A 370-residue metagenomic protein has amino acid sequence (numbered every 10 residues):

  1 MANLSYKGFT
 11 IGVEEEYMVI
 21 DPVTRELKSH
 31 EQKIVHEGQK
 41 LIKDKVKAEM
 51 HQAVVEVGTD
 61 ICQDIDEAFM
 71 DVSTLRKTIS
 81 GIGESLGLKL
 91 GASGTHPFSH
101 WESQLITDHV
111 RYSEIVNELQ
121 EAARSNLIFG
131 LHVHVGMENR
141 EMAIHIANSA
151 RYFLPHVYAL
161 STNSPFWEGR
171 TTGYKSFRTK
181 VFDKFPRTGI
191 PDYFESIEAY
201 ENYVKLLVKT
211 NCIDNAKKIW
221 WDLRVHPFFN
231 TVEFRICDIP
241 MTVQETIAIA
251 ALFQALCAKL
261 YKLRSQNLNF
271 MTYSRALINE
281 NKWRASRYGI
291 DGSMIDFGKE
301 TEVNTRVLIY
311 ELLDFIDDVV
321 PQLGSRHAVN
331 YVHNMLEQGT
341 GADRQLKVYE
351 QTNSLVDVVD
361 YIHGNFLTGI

Functional and structural regions predicted by a protein language model:
M1-L86, I115, F182-I370: C-terminal accessory/tail domains of diverse enzymes
P22, L88, S93-F98, L131 (+3 more regions): An acidic- and aromatic-residue-enriched active-site/binding cleft used to recognize and process polar
S85-S93, E141-H145, Y158-T162: Short secondary-structure capping/junction motifs at helix and strand boundaries
G87-Q104, E168-T172: Short, glycine/charge-rich beta-strand/loop segments that flank catalytic centers and engage negatively charged groups
W101-S113, G173-P186, N281-K282: Short, low-order "capping/linker" segments at domain edges
H109-G130: Acidic, His- and aromatic-enriched active-site or binding-groove loops in soluble protein domains that engage sugars
R124-A150: Internal, well-ordered domain-core segments that constitute the primary functional module of diverse proteins
N139, A147-F194: An exposed, glycine/acidic-rich loop-and-rim segment of catalytic or binding clefts
